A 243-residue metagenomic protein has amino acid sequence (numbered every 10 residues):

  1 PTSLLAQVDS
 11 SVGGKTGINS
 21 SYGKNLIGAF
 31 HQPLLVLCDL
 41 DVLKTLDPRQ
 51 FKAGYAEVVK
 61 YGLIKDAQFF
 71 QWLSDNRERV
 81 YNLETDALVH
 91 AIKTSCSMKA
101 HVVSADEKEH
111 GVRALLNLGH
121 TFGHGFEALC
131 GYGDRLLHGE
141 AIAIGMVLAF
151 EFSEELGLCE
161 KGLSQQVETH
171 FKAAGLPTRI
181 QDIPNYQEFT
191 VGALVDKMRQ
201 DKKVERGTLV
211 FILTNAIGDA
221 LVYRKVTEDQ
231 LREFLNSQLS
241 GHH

Functional and structural regions predicted by a protein language model:
T2-R79: A glycine/threonine-rich phosphate-anchoring loop and its flanking beta-alpha core in nucleotide/phosphate-binding
Y22, H101, K197-R199: Glycine-rich, charged/polar anion/phosphate-binding loops that engage phosphate groups from diverse ligands
V58, L158-H243: C-terminal charged capping/lid subdomain of soluble metabolic enzymes
K60, I64, N82, E155-L158 (+1 more regions): Residues in soluble alpha-helical coiled-coils and helical-bundle/repeat scaffolds
Q71, N76-G192: Active-site segments that bind and position negatively charged phosphate/pyrophosphate groups
